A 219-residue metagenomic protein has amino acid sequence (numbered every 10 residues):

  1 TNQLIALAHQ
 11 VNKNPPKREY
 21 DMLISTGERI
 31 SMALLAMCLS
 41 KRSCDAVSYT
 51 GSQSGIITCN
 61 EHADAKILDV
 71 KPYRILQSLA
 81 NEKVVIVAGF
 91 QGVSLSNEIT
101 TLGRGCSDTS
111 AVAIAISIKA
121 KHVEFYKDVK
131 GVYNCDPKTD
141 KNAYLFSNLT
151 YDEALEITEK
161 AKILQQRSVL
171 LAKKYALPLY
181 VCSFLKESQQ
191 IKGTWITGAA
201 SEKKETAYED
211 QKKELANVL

Functional and structural regions predicted by a protein language model:
T1, F184-K204: Terminal amphipathic helices with adjacent charged low-complexity linkers/tails
T1-K173: Nucleotide/pyrophosphate-binding catalytic subdomain
V84, P178, G193, N217-V218: A residue-level signal for beta-strand positions that form part of recognition/binding surfaces within mature
T101, E124, Y180-V181, W195 (+1 more regions): Structured core elements
L164, Y175-K192: Conserved glycine-bearing catalytic or ligand-binding loops at nucleotide- and phosphate-handling centers of large
W195-L219: A conserved regulatory-domain signal marking ACT and ACT-like small-molecule sensing domains and adjacent regulatory
